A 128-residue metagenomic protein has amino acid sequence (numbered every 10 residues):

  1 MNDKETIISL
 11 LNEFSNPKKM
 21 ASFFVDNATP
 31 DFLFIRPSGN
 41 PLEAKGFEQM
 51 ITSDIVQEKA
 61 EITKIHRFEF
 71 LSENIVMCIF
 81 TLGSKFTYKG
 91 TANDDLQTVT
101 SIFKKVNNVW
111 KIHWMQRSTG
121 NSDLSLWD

Functional and structural regions predicted by a protein language model:
N2, T6, M20-N74, F80 (+1 more regions): A solvent-exposed, acidic/Ser-Thr-rich amphipathic alpha-helical stretch
T6-P17: Solvent-exposed, amphipathic alpha-helical segments
F68-V76, F103-W110: A short, structured loop/turn motif at beta-sheet edges
F80-F86: Generic short beta-strand segments
Y88-G90: Outer-membrane beta-barrel domain signature
L96-L126: Short beta-strand edge/turn micro-motifs at domain boundaries
